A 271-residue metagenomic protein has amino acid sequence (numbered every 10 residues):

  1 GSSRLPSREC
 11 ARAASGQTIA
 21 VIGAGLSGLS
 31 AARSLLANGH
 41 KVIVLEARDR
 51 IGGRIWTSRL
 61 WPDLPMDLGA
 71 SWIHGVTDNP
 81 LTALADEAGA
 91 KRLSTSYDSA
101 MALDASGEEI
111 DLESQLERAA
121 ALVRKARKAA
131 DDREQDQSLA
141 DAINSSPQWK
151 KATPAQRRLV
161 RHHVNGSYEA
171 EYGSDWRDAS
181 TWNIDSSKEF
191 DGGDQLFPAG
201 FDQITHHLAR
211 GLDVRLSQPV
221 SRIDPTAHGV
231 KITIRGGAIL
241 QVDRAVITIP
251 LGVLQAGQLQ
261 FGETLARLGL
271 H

Functional and structural regions predicted by a protein language model:
G1-H271: FAD-dinucleotide binding site
